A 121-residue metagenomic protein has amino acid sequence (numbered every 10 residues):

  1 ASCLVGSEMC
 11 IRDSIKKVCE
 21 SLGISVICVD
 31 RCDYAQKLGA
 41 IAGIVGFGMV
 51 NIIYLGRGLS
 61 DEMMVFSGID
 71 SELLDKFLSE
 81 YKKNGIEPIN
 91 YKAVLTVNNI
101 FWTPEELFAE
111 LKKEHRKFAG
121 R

Functional and structural regions predicted by a protein language model:
A1-G6, C10-I11: Single conserved hydrophobic/aromatic residue that forms the stacking wall/gate of nucleotide- or nucleobase-binding
E8, C32-Y34, D70, T96-I100: Short beta-alpha junction loops
D13-K17, S21, I27, L73-R121: Helix-rich interaction surfaces within compact, conserved domain-sized segments that mediate assembly or partner
S14, G48-I53: Short secondary-structure capping micro-motifs at structural edges
K16-V18, L38-A40, Y54: N-terminal secretory signal peptides
V29-G48: N-terminal beta-loop-helix "entrance" segment that forms/cooperates in small-molecule cofactor or anionic ligand
I53-N84: Mid-chain, well-packed structural core segment of small domains
